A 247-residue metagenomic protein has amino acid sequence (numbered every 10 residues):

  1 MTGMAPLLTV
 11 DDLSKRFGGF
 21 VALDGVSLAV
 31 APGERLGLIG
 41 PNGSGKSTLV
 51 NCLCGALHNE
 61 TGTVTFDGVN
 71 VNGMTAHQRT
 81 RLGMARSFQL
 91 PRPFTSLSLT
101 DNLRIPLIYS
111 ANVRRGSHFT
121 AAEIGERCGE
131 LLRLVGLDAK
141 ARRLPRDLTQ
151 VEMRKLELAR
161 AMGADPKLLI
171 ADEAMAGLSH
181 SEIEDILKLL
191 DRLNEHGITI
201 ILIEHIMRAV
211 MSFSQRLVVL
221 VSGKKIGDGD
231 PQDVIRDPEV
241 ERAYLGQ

Functional and structural regions predicted by a protein language model:
T2-Q247: Glycine-rich phosphate-binding loops of nucleotide-dependent enzymes
